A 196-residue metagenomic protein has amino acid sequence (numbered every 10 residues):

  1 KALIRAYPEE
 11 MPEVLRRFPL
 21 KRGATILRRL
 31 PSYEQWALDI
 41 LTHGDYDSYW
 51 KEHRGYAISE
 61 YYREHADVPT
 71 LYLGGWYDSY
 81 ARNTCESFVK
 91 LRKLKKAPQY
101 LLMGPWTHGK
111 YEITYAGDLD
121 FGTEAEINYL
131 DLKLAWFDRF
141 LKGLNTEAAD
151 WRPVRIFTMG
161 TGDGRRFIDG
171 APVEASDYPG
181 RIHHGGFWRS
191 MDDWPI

Functional and structural regions predicted by a protein language model:
K1-P31, Q35: Hydrophobic, small-residue-rich alpha-helical packing segments that form membrane-like cores
E9, K21, Q35-D39, H43-E52 (+2 more regions): Alpha/beta-hydrolase-fold serine-hydrolase catalytic core, especially in secreted/extracellular enzymes
G55-E60: A generic local structural motif
Y61-H65: Glycine-rich phosphate/diphosphate-binding loops that line cofactor/substrate pockets in enzymes
